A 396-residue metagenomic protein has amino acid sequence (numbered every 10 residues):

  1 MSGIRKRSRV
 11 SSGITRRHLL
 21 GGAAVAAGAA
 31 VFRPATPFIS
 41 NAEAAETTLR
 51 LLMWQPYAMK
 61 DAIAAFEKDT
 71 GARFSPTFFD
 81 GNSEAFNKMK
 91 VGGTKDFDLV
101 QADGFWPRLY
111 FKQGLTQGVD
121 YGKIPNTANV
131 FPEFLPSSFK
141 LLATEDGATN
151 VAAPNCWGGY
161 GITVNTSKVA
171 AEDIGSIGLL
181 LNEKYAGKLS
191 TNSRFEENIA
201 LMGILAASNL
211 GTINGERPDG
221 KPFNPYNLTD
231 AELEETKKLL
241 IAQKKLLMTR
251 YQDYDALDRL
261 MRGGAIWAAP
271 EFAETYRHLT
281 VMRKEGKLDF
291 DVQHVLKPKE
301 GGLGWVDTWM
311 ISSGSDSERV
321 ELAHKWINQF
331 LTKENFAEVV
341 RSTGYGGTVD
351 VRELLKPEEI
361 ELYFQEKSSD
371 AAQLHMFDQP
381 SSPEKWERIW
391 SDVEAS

Functional and structural regions predicted by a protein language model:
M1-I14, S40: N-terminal secretory signal peptides
I14-F32: N-terminal export leaders
L20, E353-S396: Extracellular/periplasmic bilobal clamshell ligand-binding domains
F38, E43, D307-L374: Mature extracytoplasmic/periplasmic domains
A45-Y110: Early extracytoplasmic/lumenal segment of secretory-pathway proteins
A64, F86-F97, K112-Q113, L179 (+1 more regions): Short helices/loops that flank or line small-molecule/ion binding pockets
F111-D255: Extracytoplasmic ligand-binding site segments that recognize negatively charged/polar headgroups
L246-G314, R352-I360: Extracytoplasmic/periplasmic substrate-binding proteins
